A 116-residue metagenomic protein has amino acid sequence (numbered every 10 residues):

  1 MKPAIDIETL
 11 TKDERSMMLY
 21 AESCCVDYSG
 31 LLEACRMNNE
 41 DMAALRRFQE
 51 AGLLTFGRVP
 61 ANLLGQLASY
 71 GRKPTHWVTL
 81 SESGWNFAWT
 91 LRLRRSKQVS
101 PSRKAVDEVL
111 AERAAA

Functional and structural regions predicted by a protein language model:
M1-A4, A114-A116: Classical N-terminal secretory signal peptides
K2-A43, A88-S96, P101-K104: Short amphipathic alpha-helical interface segments
M18, L54, V78-L80: Hydrophobic beta-strand residues in large extracellular and virion-surface proteins
Y28-S29, L64, A68: General secondary-structure edge motif
E33-L63, T75: Short amphipathic alpha-helical interaction segments
Q66-A116: Short, amphipathic alpha-helical interaction segments positioned at domain boundaries
